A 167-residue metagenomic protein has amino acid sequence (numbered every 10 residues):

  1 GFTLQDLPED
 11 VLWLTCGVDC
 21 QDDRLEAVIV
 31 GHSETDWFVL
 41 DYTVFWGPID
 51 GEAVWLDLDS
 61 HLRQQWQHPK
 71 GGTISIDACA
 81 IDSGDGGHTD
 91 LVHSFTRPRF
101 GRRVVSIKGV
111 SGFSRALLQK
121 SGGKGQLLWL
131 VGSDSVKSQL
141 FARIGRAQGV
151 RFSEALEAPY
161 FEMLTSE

Functional and structural regions predicted by a protein language model:
G1-C16, V28: A contiguous, basic/glycine-rich beta-loop/short-helix subdomain that forms a polymer-engagement track
D6-P8, C16, E34-E167: Mg2+-dependent endonuclease catalytic cores in nucleic-acid-processing enzymes, primarily RNase H-like
V18-D23: A short acidic Gly-Thr/Ser loop motif
I29-S33: Carboxylate/His-rich catalytic cores and anion/metal-binding grooves
